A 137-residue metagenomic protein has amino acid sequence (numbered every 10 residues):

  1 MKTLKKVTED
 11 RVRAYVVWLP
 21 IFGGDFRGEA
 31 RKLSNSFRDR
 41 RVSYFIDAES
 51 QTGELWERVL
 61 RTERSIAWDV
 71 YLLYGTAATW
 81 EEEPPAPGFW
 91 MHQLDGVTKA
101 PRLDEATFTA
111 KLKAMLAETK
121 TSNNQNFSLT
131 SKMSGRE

Functional and structural regions predicted by a protein language model:
M1-N35, T52: Structural microenvironment flanking redox-active thiols in thiol-disulfide oxidoreductases
K2, K32-S36, E54-R58, A110 (+2 more regions): Charged/polar, solvent-exposed surface patches and flexible loops
K2-T3, L60, Y71-L72: Hydrophobic/aromatic beta-strand elements that line small-molecule binding cavities or substrate pockets in beta-rich
T8-A14, R38-S43, A67-D69: Loop/turn elements at helix/coil->beta-strand transitions in domains of secreted/extracellular proteins
L19, D47-E49, T76-A77: Solvent-exposed coil/turn segments that connect beta secondary-structure elements in extracytoplasmic/periplasmic
F26-E29, W56-E57, E83-A86: Short, solvent-exposed loop/turn and secondary-structure capping segments
S34-S65: Short, internal strand/loop/helix patches that form the active-site neighborhood or redox-interaction surface
I66-E137: Thiol-/selenol-based redox modules, centered on thioredoxin-like and closely related oxidoreductase domains
